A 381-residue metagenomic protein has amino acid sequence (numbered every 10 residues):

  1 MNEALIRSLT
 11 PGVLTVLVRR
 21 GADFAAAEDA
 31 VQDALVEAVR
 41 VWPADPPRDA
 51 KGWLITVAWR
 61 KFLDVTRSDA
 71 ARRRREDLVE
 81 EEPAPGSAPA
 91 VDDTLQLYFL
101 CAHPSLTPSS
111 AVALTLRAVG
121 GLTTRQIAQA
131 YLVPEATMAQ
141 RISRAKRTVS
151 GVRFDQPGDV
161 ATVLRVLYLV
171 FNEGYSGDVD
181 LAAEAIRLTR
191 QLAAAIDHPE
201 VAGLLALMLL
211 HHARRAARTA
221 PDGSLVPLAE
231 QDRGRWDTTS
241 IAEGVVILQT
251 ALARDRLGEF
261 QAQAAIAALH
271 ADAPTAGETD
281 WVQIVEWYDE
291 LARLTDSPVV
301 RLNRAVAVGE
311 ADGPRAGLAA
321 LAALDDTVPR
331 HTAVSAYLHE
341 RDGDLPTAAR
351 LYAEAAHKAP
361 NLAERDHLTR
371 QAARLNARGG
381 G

Functional and structural regions predicted by a protein language model:
M1-T15, A25-E28, R153-R165: A short, charge-rich alpha-helical start-of-domain segment used by transcription regulators
E3-F24, E37-V41, F99, H103 (+1 more regions): Amphipathic, Lys/Arg- and hydrophobic-enriched alpha-helical face
V13, A27-A38, L54-V57, A145 (+1 more regions): Short, small-hydrophobic-rich alpha-helical interface motif
Q32-A50, S68-A70, G151-F154, L192-A195 (+1 more regions): Sigma70-family region 2
D45, I55-D77: Arg/Lys-rich amphipathic alpha helix in sigma70-family domain 2
R73-Q126, V133-D289: Amphipathic helix-loop-helix modules that constitute alpha-helical solenoid scaffolds
L209, A268-D272, V308, H339 (+1 more regions): Residue at a conserved register position within TPR or TPR-like alpha-solenoid repeats
